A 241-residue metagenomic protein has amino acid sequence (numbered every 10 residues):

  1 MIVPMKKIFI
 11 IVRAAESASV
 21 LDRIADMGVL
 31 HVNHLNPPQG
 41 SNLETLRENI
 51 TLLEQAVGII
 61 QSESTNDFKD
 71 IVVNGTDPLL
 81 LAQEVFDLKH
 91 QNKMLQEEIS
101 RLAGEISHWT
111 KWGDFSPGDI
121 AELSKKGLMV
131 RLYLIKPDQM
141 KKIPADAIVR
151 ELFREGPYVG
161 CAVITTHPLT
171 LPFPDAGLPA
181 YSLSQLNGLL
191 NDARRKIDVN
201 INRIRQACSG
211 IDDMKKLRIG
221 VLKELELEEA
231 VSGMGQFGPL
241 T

Functional and structural regions predicted by a protein language model:
M1-T241: Long, charged N-terminal accessory/stalk domains
